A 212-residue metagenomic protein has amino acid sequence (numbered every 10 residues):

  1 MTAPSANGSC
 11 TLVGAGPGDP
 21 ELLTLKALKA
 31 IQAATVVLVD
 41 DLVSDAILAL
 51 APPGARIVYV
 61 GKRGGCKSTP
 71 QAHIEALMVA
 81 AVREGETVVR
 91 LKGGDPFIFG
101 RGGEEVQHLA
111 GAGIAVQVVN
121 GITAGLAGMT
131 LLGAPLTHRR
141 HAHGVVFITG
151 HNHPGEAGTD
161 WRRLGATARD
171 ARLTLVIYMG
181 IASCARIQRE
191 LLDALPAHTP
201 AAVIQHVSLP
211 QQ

Functional and structural regions predicted by a protein language model:
M1-P20, L25-I122, L126-A127: Class I S-adenosyl-L-methionine
T2-C10, Q107, V116-Q117, T123-Q212: Beta-strand/loop-alpha-helix module characteristic of Rossmann-like adenine-cofactor folds
